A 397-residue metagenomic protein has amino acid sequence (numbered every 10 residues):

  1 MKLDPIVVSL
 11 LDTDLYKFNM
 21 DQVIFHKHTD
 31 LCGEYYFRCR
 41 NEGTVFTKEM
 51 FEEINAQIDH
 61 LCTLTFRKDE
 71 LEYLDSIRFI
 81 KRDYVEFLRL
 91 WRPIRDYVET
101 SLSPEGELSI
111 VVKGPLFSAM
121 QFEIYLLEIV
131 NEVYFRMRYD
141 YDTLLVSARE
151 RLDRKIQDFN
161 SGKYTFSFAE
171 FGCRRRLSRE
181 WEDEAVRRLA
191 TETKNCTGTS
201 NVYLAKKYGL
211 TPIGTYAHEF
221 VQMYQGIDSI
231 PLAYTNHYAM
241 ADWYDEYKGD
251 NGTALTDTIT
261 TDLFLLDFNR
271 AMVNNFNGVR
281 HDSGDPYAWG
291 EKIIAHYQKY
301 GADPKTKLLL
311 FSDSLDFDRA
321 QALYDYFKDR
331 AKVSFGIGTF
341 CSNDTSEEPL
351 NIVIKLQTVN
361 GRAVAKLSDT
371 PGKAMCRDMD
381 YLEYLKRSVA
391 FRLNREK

Functional and structural regions predicted by a protein language model:
M1-T235, Y244-D245, I354-K397: Ordered alpha/beta subdomains of enzyme catalytic regions
L3, Y208-K397: Glycine-rich phosphate/ribose-binding loops and adjacent secondary-structure elements that form binding surfaces
